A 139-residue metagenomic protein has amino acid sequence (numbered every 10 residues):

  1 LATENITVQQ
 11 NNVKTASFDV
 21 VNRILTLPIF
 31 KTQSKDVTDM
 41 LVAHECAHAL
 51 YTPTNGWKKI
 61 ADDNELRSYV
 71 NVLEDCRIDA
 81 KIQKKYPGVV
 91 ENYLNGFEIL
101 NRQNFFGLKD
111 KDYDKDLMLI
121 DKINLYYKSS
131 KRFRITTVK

Functional and structural regions predicted by a protein language model:
L1-K139: Short, functionally important secondary-structure microenvironments
